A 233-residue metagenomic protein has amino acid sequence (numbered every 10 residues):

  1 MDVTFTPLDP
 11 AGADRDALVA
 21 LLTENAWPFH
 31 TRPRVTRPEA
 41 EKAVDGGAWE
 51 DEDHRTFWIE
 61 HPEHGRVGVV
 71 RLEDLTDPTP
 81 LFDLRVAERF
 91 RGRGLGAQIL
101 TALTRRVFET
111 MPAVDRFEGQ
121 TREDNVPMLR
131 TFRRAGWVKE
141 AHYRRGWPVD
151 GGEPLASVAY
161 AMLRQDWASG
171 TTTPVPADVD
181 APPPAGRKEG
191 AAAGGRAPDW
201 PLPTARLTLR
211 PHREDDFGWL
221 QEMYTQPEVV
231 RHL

Functional and structural regions predicted by a protein language model:
M1-N25, T56-H232: Acyl-donor (CoA/ACP) binding surface of acyl/acetyltransferases
A26-G46, E228-L233: Conserved GNAT-fold acetyl-CoA-binding loop/helix
G47-E52: Short loop/turn motifs at secondary-structure junctions and domain boundaries
